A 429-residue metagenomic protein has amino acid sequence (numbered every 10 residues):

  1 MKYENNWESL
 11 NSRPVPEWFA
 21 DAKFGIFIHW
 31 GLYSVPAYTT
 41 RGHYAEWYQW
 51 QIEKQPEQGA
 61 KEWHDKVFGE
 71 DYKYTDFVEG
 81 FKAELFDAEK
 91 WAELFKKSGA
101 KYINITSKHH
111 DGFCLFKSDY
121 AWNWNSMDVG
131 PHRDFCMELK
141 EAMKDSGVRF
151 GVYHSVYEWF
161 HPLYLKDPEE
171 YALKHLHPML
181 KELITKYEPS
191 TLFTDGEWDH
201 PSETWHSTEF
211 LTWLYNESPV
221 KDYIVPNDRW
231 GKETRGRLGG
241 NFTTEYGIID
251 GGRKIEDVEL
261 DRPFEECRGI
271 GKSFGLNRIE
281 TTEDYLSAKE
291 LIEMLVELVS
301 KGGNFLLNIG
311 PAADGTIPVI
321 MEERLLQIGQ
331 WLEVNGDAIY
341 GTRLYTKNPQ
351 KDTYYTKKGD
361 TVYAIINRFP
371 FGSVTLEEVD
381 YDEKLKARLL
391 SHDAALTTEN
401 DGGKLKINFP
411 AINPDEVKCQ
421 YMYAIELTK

Functional and structural regions predicted by a protein language model:
M1-K429: Mature catalytic domains of secreted/periplasmic carbohydrate-active enzymes
